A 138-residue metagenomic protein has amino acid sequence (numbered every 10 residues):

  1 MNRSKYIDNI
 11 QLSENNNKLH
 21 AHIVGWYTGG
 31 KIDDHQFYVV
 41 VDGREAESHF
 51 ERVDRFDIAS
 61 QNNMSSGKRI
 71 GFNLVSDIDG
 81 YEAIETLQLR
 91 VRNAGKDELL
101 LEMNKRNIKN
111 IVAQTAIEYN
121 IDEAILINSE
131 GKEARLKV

Functional and structural regions predicted by a protein language model:
M1-V138: Basic, ligand-binding patches in group-transfer machinery, especially extracytoplasmic/periplasmic segments
